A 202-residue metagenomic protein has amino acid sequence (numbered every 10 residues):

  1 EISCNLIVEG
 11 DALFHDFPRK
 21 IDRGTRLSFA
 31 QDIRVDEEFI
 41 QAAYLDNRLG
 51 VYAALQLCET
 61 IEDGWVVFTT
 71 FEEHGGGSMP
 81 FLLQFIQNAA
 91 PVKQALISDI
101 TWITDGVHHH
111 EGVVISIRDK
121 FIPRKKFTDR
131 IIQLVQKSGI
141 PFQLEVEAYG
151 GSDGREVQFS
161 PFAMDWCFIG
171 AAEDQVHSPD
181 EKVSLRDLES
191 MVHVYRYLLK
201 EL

Functional and structural regions predicted by a protein language model:
E1-L202: N-terminal hydrophobic/helix-forming segments and targeting peptides
